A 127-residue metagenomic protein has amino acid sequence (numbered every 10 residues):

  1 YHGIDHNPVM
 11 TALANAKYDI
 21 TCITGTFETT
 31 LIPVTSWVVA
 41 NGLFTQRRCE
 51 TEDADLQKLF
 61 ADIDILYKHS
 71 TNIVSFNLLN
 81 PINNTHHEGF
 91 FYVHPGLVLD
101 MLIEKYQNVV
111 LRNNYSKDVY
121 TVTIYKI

Functional and structural regions predicted by a protein language model:
Y1-T30: Class I SAM-dependent methyltransferase SAM/SAH-binding core
T35-S36, N72: Conserved acidic residues
S36-L56: A short SAM/SAH-binding and catalytic strip from SAM-dependent methyltransferases
F44-T45, L79-N84: Short "lid" loop at the C-terminus of a central beta-strand within the Rossmann-like core of SAM-dependent
K58-H69: Short, conserved SAM-binding segment of the class I
Y67-N80: Conserved beta-strand signature within the Rossmann-like core of class I S-adenosyl-L-methionine
T85-I127: Class I S-adenosyl-L-methionine
